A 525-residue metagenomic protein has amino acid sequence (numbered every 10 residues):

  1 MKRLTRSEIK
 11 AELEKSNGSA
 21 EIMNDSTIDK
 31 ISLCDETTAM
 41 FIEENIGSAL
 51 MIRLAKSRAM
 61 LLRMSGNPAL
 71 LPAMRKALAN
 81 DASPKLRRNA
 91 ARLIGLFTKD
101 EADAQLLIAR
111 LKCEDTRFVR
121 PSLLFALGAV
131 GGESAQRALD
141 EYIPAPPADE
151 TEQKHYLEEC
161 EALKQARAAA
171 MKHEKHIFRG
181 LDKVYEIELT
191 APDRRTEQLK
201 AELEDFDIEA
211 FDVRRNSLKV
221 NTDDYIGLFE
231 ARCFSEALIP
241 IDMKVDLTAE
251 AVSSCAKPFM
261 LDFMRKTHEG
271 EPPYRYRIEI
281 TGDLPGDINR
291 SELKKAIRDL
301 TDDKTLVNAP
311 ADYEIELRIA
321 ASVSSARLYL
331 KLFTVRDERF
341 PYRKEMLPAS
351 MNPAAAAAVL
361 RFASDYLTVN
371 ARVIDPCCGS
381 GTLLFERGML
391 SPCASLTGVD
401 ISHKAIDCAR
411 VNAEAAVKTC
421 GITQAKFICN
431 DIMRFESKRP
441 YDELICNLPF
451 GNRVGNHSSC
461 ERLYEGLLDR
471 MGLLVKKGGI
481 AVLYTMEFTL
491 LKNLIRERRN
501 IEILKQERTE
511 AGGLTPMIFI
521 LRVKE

Functional and structural regions predicted by a protein language model:
K2-E21, I28-G47, I52-D205, S322-A326 (+1 more regions): Class I S-adenosyl-L-methionine-dependent methyltransferase catalytic core
P144-P147, A168-P310: Non-catalytic nucleic-acid substrate-recognition regions in nucleic-acid-modifying enzymes
D212, P310-A311, A320-A321, E510-G513: A short beta-turn/loop motif at secondary-structure boundaries
G270-Y274, I278, Y313-V335: Conserved Class I S-adenosyl-L-methionine-dependent methyltransferase catalytic core
K304-R318, V373-C377: Short, surface-exposed recognition loops or helix-turn segments adjacent to catalytic cores
